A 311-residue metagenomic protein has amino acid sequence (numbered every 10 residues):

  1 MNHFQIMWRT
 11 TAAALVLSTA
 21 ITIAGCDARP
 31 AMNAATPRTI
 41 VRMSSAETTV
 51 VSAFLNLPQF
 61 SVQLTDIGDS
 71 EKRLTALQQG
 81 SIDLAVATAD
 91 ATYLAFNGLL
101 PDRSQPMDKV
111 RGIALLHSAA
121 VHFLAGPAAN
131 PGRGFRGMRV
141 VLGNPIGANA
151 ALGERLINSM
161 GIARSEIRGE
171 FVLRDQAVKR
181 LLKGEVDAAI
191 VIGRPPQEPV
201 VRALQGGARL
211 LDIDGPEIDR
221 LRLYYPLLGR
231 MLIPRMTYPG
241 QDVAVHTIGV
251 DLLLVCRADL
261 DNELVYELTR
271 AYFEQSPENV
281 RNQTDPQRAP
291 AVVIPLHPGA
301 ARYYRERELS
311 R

Functional and structural regions predicted by a protein language model:
N2-F4, W8-Q63, K72, Q78 (+2 more regions): N-terminal hydrophobic or amphipathic helices and topogenic motifs
M32-I67, S118-K183, P290, I294-G299: Bilobed "Venus flytrap"/periplasmic-binding protein-like clamshell domains and structurally analogous long
F54-S61, S81, V86-A89, Y93-F96 (+8 more regions): Sec/Tat-exported extracytoplasmic proteins
S70-A76, I82, A177-R180, V186: Short, hydrophobic alpha-helical packing/hinge segments within bilobed ligand-binding/sensory domains
Q78-A120, A128, Q197: Acidic, polar ligand-binding/catalytic clefts
A89, L99-L100, A129, I162-L253 (+1 more regions): Pocket-lining segment of extracytoplasmic ligand-binding domains
M138-L156, L227-P295: Ligand-binding clefts/hinges and TM-proximal coupling segments of bilobed small-molecule sensing domains
V172-K179, K183-G184, G193-L204, L210 (+3 more regions): An extracytoplasmic/periplasmic, membrane-proximal ligand-sensing/linker region
